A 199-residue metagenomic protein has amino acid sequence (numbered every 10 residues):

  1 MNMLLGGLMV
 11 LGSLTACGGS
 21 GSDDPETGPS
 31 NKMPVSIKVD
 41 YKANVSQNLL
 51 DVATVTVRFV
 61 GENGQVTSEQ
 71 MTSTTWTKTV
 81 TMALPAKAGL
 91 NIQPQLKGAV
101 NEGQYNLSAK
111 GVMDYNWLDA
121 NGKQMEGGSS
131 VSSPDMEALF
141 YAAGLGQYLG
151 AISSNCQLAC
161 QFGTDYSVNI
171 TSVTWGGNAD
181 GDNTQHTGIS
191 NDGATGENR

Functional and structural regions predicted by a protein language model:
M1-L5: Bacterial N-terminal signal peptides that target proteins for export
V10-V39: Bacterial Sec-dependent N-terminal signal peptides
G28-R199: First exposed extracellular module after export/assembly in secreted or surface-exposed proteins
